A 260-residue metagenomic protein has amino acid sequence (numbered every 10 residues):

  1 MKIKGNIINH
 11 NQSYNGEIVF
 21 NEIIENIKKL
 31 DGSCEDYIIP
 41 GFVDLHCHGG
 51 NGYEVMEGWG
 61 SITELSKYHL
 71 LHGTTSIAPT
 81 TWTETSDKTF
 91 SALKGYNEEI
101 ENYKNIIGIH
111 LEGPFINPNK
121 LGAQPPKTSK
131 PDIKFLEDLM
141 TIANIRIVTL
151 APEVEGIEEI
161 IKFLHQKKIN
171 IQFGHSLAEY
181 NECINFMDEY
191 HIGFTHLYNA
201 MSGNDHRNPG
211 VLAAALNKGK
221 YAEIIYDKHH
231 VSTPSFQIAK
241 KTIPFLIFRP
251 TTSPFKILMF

Functional and structural regions predicted by a protein language model:
M1-D31: N-terminal metal-binding scaffold of metallo-dependent hydrolase/deaminase domains
M1-K4, K28-T63, K67: Replace "His-x-His-based motif
G5, I18, E35, H46 (+4 more regions): Divalent metal-coordination and catalytic microenvironments
H48, T63-T89, K104-N117, A143-E153 (+5 more regions): Divalent metal-dependent hydrolysis catalytic cores, especially in the metallo-beta-lactamase
S86-S91, E153-E155, K168, Q172-L177 (+2 more regions): Active-site glycine- and acidic-residue-rich loops that bind and position anionic ligands or nucleotide-like cofactors
D87-N97, G122: Metal-dependent catalytic neighborhoods of phosphoester/phosphodiester hydrolases
L111, P118-G210: Divalent metal-binding pocket/active-site signature
E182-F260: Active-site-adjacent C-terminal substructures of enzyme catalytic domains
